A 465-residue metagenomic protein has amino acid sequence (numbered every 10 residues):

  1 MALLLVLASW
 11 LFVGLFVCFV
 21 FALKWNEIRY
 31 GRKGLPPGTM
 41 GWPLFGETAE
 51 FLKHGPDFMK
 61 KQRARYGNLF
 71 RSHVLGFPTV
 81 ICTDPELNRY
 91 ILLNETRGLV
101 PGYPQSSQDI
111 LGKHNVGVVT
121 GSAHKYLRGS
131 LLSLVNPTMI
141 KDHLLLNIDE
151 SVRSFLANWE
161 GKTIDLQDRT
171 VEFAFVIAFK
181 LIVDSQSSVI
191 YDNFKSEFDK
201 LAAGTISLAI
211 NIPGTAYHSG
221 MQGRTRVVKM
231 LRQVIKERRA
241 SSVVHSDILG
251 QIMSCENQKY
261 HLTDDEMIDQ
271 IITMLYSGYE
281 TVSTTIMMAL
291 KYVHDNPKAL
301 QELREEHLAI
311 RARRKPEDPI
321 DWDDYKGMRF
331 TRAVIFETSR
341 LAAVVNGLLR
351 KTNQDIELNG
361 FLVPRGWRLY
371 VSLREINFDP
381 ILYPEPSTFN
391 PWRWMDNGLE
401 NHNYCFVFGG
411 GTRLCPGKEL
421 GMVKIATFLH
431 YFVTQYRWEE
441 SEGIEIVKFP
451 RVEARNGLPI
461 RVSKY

Functional and structural regions predicted by a protein language model:
M1-L4, S9-V17, P36, R63 (+7 more regions): Cytochrome P450 proximal C-terminal region
A2-N115, V119-Y126, N147-S154, G347 (+2 more regions): N-terminal membrane-proximal hinge/A-helix region immediately C-terminal to the signal-anchor transmembrane segment
G31, V100-L111, V119, A123 (+5 more regions): Cytochrome P450 heme-thiolate monooxygenase catalytic core
T48-G67, K229, Q233, E317-N359 (+2 more regions): Conserved cytochrome P450 K-helix E-x-x-R motif and the immediately C-terminal K′/meander segment
C82-P85, L181-I182, V234, T285-L290 (+3 more regions): Hydrophobic, repeat-rich solenoid/adaptor surfaces of innate immune receptors and signaling proteins
T281-A299, R304, E419-T434: Cytochrome P450 catalytic-core helices
V371-G398: Conserved cytochrome P450 K-helix/beta-meander segment immediately N-terminal to the heme-binding cysteine loop
